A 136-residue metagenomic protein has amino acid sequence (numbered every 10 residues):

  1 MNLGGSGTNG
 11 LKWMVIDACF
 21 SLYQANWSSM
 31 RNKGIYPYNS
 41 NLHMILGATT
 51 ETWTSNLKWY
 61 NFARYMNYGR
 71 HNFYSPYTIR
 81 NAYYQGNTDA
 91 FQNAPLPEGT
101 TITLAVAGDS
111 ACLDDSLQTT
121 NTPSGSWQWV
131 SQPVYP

Functional and structural regions predicted by a protein language model:
M1-T8, F20: A short, glycine/acidic-enriched catalytic loop
W13, A18-P136: Active-site-proximal C-terminal subdomain of hydrolase catalytic domains
